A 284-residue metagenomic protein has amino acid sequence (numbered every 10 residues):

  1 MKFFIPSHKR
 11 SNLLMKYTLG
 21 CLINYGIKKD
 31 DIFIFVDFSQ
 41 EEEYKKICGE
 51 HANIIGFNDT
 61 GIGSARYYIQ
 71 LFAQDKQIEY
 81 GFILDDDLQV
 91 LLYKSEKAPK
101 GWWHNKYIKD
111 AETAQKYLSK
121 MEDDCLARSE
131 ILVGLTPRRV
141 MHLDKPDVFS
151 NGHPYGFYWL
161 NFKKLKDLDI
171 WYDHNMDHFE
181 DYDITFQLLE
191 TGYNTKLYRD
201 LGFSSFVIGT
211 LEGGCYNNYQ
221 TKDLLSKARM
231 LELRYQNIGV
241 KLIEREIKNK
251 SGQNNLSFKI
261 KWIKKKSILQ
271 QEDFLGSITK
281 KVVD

Functional and structural regions predicted by a protein language model:
M1, R10-L14, M176-H178, Y182-D284: C-terminal catalytic/acceptor-binding lobe
M1-K2, I23-I34, A52: Short loop->beta transition adjacent to catalytic acidic/histidine clusters or analogous donor-positioning motifs
K2-G26, Q40-K45: Short, well-formed alpha-helical segments that are part of the catalytic scaffolds of diverse glycosyltransferases
H8-L13, E41, L88-L91, K109 (+1 more regions): Short acidic, S/G/P-rich loop/turn micro-motifs used as interaction or catalytic elements
M15-Y17, E43-I47, L92-S95, L143-V148 (+2 more regions): A short acidic (Asp/Glu
I34, Y80-L84, I131-T136, T195-R199 (+1 more regions): A structural signal for short, well-ordered beta-strand segments and their strand-loop junctions that often border
F35-L84, Q89-H104: Active-site-proximal specificity loops/subdomain of glycosyltransferases
L91-Y182: Conserved catalytic core of nucleotide-sugar-dependent glycosyltransferases
